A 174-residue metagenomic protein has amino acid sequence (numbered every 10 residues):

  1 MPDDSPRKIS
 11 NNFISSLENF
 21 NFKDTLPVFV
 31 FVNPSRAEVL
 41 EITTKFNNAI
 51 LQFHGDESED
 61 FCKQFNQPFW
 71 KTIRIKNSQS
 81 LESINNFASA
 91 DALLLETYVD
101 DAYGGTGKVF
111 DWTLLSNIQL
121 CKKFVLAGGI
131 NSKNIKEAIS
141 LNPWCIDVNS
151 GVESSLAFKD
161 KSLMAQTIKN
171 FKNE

Functional and structural regions predicted by a protein language model:
M1-E174: Conserved N-terminal beta1-alpha1 strand-loop-helix module at the mouth
